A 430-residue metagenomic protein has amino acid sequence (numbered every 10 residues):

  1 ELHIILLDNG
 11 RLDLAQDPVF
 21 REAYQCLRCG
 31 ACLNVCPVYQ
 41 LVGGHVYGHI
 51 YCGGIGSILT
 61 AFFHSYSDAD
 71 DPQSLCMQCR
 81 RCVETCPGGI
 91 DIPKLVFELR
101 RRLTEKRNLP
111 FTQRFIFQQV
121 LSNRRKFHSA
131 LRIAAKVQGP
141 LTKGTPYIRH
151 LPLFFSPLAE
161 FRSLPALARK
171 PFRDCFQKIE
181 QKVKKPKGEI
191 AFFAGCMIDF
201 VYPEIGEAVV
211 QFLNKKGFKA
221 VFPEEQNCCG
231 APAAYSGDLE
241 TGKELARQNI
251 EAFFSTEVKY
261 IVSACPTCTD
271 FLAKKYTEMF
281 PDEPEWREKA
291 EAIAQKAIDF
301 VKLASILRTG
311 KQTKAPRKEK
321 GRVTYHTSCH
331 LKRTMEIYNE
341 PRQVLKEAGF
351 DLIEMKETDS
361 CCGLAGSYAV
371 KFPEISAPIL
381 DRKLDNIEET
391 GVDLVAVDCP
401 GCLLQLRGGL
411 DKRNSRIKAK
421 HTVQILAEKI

Functional and structural regions predicted by a protein language model:
E1, F63-M77, R81: A structural-propensity feature for long, helix-poor, extended segments
E1-I58, K302-L303, R322, H326 (+1 more regions): Catalytic cores of enzyme domains
L2, L14, I92-I430: Iron-sulfur cluster-binding electron-transfer modules in prokaryotic oxidoreductases
Q16-F20, Q25-L27, S67-A69, L75 (+1 more regions): Short, flexible, mixed-charge glycine/proline-rich loop motifs that serve as phosphate/nucleic-acid-contacting
V19-R21, L59-D71, K178, R308-Q312: Active-site-adjacent structural elements in folded domains
A23-C29, L33, Q73-V83, Q226 (+4 more regions): Residues immediately within or flanking Cys/His clusters that coordinate Zn2+ in small zinc-binding modules
Q25, Y51, A69-L75, A290-I293 (+1 more regions): Hydrophobic alpha-helical segments and helix-packing faces
A31-I58, L75, R81-R102, F271-A273 (+1 more regions): Iron-sulfur cluster-binding cysteine motifs and their immediate structural context in ferredoxin-like electron-transfer
